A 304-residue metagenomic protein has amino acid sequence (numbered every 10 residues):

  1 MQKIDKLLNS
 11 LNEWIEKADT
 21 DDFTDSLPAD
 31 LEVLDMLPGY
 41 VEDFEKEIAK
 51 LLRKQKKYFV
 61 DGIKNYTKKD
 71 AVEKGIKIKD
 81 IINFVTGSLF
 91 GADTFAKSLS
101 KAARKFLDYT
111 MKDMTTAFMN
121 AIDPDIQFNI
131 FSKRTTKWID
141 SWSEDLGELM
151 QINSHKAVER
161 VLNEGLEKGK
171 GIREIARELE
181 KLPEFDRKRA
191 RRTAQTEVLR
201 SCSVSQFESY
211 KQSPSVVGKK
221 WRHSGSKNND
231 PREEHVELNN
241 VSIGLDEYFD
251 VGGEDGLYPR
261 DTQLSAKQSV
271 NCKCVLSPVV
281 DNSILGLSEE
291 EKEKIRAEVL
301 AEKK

Functional and structural regions predicted by a protein language model:
M1-E184, V279-K304: N-terminal leader/targeting and assembly helices and adjacent pre-domain segments
R189-E291: Acidic, glycine-rich two-metal-ion catalytic cores of nucleic acid-processing enzymes
